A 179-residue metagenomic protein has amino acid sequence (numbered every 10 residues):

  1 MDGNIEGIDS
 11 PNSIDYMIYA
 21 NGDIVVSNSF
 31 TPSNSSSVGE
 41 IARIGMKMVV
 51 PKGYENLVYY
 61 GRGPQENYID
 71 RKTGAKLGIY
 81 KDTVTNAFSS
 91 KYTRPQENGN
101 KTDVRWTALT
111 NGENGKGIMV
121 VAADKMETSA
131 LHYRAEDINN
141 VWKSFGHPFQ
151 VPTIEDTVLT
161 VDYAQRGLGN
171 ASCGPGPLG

Functional and structural regions predicted by a protein language model:
M1-G179: Beta-strand/loop-rich accessory regions of lumenal/periplasmic or secreted enzymes, predominantly carbohydrate-active
